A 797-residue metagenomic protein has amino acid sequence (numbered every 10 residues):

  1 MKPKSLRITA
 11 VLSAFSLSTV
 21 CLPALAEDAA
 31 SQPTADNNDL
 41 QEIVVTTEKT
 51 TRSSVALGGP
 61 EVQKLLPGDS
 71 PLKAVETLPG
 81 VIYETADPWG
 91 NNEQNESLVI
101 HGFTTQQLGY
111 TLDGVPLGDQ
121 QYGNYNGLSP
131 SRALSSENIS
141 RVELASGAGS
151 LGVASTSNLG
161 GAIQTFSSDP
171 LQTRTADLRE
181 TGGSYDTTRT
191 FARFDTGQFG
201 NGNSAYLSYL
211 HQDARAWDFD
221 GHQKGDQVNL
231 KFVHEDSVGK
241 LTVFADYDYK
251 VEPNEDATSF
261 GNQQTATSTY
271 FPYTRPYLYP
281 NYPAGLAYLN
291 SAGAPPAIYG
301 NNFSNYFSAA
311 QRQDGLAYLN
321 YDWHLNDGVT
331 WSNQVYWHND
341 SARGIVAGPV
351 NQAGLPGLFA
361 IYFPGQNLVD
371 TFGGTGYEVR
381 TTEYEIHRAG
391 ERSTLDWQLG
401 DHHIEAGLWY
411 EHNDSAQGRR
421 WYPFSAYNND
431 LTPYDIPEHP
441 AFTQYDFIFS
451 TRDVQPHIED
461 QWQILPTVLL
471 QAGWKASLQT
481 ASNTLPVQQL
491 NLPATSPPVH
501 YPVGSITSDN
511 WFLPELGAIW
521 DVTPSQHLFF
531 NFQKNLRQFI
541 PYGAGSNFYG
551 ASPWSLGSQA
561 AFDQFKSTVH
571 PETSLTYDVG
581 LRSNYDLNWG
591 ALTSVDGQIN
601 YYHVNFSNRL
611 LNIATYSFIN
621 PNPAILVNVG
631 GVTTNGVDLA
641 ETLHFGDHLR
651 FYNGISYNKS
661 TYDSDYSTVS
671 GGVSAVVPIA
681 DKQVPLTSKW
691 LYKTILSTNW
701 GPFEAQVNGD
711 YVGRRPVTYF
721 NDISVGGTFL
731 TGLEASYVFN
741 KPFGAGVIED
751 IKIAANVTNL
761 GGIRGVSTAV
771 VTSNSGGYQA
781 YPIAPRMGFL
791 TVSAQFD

Functional and structural regions predicted by a protein language model:
D28-A29, L465, W589-T615, N622-Y719 (+3 more regions): Gram-negative outer-membrane beta-barrel transporters
A29-S31, R132-D177: A beta-strand signature from Gram-negative outer-membrane beta-barrel systems, especially the internal plug domain
Q32-A35, L72-P116: Extracytoplasmic beta-strand/coil segments of soluble accessory domains associated with Gram-negative outer-membrane
D36-L72, S97: N-terminal periplasmic "start-of-domain" segments of outer-membrane beta-barrel proteins
T175-D177, G182-D213, W217-G285, A309-H324 (+2 more regions): Transmembrane beta-barrel wall of Gram-negative outer-membrane proteins
V233-E235, K240-Y318, R343-R380, N429-A441 (+2 more regions): Acidic/polar loop-and-plug regions of large Gram-negative outer-membrane beta-barrel proteins
N302-G315, A441-D453, G504-L513, N535-Q598 (+4 more regions): Outer-membrane beta-barrel signature, preferentially recognizing the C-terminal barrel domain of Gram-negative
L536, D710-V717, Y737-D797: C-terminal beta-signal and adjacent terminal beta-strands/loops of Gram-negative outer-membrane beta-barrel proteins
